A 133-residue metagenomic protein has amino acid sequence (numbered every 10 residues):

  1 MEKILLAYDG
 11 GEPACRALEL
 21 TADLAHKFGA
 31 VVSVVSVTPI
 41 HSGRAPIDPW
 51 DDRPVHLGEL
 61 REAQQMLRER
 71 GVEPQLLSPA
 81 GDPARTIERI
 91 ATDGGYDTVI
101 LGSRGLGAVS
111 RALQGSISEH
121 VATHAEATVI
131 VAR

Functional and structural regions predicted by a protein language model:
M1-E2, R133: Absolute protein N-terminus
E2-W50, R70-Q75: Small/aliphatic-rich secondary-structure junction motif
T21, A63, I87, V121: Aromatic/hydrophobic pocket-lining residues that form π-stacking "cages" and hydrophobic walls in ligand
H41-S42, A84, A108: Generic structural signal for helix capping and beta-alpha/helix-loop junctions
R53-R61: Short, surface-exposed alpha-helical segments at coil->helix boundaries
R61-R68: Class I S-adenosyl-L-methionine
R68-V99: Structural beta-alpha unit
I90-R133: Gly/Ser-rich helix-loop-strand patches that form or flank binding pockets for ribonucleotide-derived cofactors
